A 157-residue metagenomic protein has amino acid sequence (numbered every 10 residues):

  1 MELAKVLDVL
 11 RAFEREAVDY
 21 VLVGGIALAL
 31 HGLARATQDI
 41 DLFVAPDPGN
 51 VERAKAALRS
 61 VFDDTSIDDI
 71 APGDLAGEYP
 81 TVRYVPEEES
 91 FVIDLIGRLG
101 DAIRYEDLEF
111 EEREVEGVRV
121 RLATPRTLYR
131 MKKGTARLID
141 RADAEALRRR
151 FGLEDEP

Functional and structural regions predicted by a protein language model:
M1-P157: Compositionally biased terminal segments of proteins
